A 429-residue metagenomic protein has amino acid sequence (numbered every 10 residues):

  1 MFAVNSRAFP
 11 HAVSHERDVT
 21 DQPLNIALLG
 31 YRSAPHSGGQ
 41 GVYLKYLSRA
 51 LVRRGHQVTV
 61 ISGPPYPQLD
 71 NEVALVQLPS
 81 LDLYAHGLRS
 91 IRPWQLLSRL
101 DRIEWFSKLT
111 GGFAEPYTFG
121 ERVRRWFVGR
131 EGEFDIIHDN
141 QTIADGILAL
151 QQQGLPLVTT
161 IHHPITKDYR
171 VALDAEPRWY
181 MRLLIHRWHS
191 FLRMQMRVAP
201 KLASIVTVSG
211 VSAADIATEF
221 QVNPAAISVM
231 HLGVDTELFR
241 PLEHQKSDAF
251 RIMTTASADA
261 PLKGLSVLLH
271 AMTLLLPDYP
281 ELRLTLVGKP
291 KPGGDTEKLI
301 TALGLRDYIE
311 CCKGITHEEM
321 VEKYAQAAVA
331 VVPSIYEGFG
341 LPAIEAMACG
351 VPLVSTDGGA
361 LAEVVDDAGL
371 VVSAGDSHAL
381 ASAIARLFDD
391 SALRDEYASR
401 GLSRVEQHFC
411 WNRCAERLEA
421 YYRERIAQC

Functional and structural regions predicted by a protein language model:
H86-G111, Q151-M196: Acceptor-binding helix/loop patch of EC 2.4 sugar-transfer enzymes, predominantly nucleotide-sugar-dependent
V211, G233: Carbohydrate-associated surface elements
Q245-K263, L269-M272: Conserved donor-binding/catalytic core segment of Leloir-type glycosyltransferases
D295-E319: Nucleotide-activated donor-binding/catalytic signature segment of Leloir-type glycosyltransferases, i.e., the conserved
E322-A327: Short alpha-helical donor nucleotide-sugar binding micro-motif in glycosyltransferases
I335: Aromatic "clamp/platform" in nucleotide-sugar-dependent glycosyltransferases that forms part of the donor/acceptor
P352-S355: Short hydrophobic beta-strand element within catalytic cores of glycosyltransferases and related nucleotide-activated
L370-S377, R386-S391: Conserved acidic donor-binding segment of nucleotide-sugar-dependent glycosyltransferases
